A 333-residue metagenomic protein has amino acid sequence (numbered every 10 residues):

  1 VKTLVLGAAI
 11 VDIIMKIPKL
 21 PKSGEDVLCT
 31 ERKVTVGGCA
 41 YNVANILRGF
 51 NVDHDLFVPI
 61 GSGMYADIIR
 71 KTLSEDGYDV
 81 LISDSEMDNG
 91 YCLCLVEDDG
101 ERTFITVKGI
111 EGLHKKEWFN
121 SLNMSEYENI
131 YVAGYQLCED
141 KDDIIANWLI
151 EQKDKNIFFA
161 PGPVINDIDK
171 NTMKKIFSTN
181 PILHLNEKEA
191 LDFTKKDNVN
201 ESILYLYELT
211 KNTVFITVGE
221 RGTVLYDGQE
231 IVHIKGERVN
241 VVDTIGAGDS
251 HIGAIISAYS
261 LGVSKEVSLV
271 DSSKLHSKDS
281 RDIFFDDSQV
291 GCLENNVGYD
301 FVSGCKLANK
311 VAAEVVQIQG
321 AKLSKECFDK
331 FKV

Functional and structural regions predicted by a protein language model:
V1, N89-Y91, R102, R221 (+1 more regions): Change "...and in nucleic-acid phosphodiester-cleaving endonucleases..." to "...and in nucleic-acid processing enzymes
V1-P59, M64-K71, V241-V242, G291 (+1 more regions): Glycine-rich phosphate/adenosyl-contacting loop at the front of the ribokinase-like
T3, H54-D55, V80, I157 (+2 more regions): Hydrophobic anchor at the start of a short beta-strand that flanks the dinucleotide cofactor-binding loop
I14, I105, F193, I255 (+1 more regions): Residues that scaffold the ATP/ADP-binding catalytic core of kinase and kinase-like folds
S23-V27, V34, G49-V132, F331-V333: Conserved N-terminal subdomain of the carbohydrate kinase-like
L47, N186, G248: Short, conserved phosphate/pyrophosphate- and ester-handling motifs at nucleotide-, phospho-/glycolipid
N129-L204, R221-G222: Conserved beta-alpha-beta core of the PfkB/ribokinase-like small-molecule kinase fold
V199-V333: Conserved phosphate-binding/catalytic region of the ribokinase-like
